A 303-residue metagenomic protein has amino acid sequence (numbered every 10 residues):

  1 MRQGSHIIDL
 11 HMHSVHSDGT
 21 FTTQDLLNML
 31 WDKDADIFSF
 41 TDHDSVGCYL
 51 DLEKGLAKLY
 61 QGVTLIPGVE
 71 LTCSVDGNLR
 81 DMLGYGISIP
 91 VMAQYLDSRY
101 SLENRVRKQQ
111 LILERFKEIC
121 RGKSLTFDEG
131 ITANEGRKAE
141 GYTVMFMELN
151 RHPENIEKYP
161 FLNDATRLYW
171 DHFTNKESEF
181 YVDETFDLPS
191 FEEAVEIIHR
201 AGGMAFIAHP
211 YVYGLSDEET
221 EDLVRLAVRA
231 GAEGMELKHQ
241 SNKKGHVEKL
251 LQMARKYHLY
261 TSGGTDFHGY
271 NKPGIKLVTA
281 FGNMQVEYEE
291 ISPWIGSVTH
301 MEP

Functional and structural regions predicted by a protein language model:
M1-L79, N175, Y181-K272, V298: An N-terminally biased module of ancient metal coordination in phosphate/nucleic-acid-related enzymes
K58-E221, V286-E290: Extended substrate/RNA-proximal surfaces in nucleic-acid metabolism proteins
A232, P273-P303: His/Asp/Glu-enriched, well-ordered alpha-helical/loop segment that forms or immediately abuts the divalent-metal
